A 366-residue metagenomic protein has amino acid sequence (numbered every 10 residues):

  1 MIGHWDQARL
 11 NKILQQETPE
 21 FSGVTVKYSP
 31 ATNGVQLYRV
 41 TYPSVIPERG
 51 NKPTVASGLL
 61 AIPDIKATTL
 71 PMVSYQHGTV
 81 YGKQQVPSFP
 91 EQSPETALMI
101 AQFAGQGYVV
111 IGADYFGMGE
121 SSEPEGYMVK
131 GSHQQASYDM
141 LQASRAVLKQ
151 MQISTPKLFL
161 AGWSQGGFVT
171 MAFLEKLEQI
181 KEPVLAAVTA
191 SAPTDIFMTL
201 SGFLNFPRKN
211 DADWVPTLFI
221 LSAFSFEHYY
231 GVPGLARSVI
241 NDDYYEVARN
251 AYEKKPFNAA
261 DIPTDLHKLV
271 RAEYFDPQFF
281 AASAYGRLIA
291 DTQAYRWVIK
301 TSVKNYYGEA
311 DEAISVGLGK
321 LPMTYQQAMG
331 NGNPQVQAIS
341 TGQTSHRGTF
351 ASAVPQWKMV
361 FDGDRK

Functional and structural regions predicted by a protein language model:
M1-A67: Catalytic-loop region of hydrolases
E48-S57, A61-G107, E120: Short, surface-exposed "cap/lid" segments of acyl-processing enzymes
Q92-E95, M99, Q106, M118-S137 (+3 more regions): Catalytic nucleophile-loop/oxyanion-hole region of alpha/beta-hydrolase and closely related hydrolase-like folds
M140-D213: Primarily recognizes the serine-hydrolase "nucleophile elbow" in alpha/beta-hydrolase and SGNH/GDSL folds
P193-R296: Accessory cap/linker subdomain of secreted extracellular hydrolases
I299, K304-D311: Short beta-strand/loop motif that positions the catalytic acidic residue of the alpha/beta-hydrolase fold
E312-Q335: Active-site-adjacent alpha-helix of alpha/beta-hydrolase-fold enzymes
I339-T344, T349-K366: Catalytic active-site module of serine/aspartate enzymes centered on a nucleophile-bearing elbow/loop
